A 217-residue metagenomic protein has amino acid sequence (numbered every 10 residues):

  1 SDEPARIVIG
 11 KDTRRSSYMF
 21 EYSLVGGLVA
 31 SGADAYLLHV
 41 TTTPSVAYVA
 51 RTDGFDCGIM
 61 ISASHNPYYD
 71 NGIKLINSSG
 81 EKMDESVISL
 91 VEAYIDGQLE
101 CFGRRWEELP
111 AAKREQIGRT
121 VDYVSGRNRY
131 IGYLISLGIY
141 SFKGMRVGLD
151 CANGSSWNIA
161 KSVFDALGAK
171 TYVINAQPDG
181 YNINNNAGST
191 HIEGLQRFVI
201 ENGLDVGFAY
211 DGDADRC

Functional and structural regions predicted by a protein language model:
P4-I7, G144-R146: Nucleotide donor/acceptor-binding cores
R6-D70, S162-C217: N-terminal small/polar loop signature for handling phosphorylated ligands or for N-terminal nucleophile
N71-V199: Gly/Ser/Thr-enriched, mixed-charge loops and adjacent short helices that form phosphate/oxyanion-binding elements
